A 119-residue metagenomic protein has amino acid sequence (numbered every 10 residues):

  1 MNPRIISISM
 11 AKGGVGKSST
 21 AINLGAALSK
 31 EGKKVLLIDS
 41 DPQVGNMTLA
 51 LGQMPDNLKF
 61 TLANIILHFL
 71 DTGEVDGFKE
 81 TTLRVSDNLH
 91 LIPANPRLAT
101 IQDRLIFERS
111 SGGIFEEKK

Functional and structural regions predicted by a protein language model:
M1-K119: P-loop NTP-binding core
